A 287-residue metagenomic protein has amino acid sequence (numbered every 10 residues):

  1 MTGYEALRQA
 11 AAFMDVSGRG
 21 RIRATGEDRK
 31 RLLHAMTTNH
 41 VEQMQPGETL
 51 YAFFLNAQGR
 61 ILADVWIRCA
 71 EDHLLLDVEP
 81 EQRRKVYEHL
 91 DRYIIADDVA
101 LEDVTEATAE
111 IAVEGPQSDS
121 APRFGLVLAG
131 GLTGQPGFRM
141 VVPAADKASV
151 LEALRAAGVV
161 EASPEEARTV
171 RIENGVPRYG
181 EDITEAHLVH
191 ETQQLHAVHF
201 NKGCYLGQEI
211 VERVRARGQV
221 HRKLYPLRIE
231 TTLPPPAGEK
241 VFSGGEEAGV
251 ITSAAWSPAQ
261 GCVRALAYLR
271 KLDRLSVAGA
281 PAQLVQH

Functional and structural regions predicted by a protein language model:
M1-N56, R60-L62: Acidic, proline/glycine-enriched N-terminal capping motif
A12-M14, R21, A63-P177: Acidic, low-complexity central loop/insert segments
M14-A35, E102-P116, Q219-E230: Short glycine-/aliphatic-rich beta-strand segments at the starts of folded cytosolic domains
G26, L76, V113-G115, M140 (+4 more regions): Residue-level signal for inorganic ion chemistry
H34-E42, E88-A96, E152, A156-V159 (+2 more regions): Short, intrinsically disordered, mixed-charge
F53, G115-F124, P235-E246: Short amphipathic alpha-helix segments
V141-R228: Anionic-ligand-binding alpha/beta catalytic cores of soluble enzymes and soluble regulatory domains that recognize
T192-V198, Q208, E212-H287: Glycine-rich, small/acidic residue-mixed loop/short-helix segments
